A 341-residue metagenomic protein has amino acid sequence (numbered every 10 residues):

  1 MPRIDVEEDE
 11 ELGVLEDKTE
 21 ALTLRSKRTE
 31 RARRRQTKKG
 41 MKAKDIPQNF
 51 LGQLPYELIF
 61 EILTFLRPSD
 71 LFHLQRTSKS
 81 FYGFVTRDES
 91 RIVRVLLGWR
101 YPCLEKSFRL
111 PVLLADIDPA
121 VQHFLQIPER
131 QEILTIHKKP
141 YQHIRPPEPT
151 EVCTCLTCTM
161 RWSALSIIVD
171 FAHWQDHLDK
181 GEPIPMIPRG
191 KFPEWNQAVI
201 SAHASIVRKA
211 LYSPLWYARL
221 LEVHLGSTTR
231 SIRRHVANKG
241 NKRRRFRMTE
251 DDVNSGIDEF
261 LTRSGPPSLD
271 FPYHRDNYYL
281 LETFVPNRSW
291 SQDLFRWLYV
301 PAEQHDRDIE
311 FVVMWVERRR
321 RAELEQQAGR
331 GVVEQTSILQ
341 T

Functional and structural regions predicted by a protein language model:
M1-K42, H143-T341: Long terminal regulatory regions of eukaryotic proteins
E16-H177: Skp1-binding F-box subdomain of Cullin-RING ligase substrate receptors
